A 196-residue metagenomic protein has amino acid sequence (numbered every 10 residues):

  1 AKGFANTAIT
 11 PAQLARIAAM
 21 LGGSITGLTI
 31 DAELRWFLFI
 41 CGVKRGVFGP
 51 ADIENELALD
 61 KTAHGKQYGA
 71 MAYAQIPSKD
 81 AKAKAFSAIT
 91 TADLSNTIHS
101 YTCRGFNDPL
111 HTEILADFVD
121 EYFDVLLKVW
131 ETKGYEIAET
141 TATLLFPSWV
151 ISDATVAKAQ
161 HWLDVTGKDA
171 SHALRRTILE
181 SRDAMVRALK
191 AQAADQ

Functional and structural regions predicted by a protein language model:
A1-Q196: Long, ordered, helix-rich scaffold segments
